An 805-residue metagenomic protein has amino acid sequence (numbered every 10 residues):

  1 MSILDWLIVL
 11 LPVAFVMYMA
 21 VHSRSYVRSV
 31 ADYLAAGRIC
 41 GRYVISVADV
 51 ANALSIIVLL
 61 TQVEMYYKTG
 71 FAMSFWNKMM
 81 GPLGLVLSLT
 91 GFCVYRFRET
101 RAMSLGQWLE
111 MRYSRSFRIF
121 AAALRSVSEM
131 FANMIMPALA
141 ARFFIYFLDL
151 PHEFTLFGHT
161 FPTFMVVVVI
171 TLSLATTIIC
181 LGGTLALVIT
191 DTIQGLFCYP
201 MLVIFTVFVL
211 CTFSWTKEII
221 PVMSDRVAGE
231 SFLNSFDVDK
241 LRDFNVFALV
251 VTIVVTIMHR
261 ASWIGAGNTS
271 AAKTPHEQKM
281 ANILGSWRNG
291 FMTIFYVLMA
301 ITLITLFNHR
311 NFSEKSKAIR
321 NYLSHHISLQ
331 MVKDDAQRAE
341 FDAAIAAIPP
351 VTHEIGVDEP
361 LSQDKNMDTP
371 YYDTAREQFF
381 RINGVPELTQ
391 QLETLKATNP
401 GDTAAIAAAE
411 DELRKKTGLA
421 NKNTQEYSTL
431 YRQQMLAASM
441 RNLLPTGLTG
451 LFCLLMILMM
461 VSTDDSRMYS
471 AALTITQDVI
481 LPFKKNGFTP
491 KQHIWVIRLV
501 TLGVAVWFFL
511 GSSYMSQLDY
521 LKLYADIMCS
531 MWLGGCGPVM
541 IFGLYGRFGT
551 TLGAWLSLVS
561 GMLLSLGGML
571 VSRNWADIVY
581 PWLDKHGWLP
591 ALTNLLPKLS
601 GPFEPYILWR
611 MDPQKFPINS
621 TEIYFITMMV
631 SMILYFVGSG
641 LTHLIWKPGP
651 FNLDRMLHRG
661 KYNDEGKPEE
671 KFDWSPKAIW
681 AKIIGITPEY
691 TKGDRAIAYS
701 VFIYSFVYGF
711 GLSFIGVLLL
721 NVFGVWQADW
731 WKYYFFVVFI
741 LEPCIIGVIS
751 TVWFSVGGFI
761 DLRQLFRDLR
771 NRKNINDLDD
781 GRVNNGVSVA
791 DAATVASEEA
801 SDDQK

Functional and structural regions predicted by a protein language model:
M1-W753, R772, N776, V795: Membrane-embedded helix-loop-helix hairpins and adjacent transmembrane boundary segments in multi-pass transporters
S755-G758: Juxtamembrane alpha-helical signal-transduction segment immediately C-terminal to a transmembrane helix
N771-T794: Solvent-exposed, non-transmembrane helices and loops of integral membrane proteins
E798-K805: Long, low-complexity, intrinsically disordered segments
